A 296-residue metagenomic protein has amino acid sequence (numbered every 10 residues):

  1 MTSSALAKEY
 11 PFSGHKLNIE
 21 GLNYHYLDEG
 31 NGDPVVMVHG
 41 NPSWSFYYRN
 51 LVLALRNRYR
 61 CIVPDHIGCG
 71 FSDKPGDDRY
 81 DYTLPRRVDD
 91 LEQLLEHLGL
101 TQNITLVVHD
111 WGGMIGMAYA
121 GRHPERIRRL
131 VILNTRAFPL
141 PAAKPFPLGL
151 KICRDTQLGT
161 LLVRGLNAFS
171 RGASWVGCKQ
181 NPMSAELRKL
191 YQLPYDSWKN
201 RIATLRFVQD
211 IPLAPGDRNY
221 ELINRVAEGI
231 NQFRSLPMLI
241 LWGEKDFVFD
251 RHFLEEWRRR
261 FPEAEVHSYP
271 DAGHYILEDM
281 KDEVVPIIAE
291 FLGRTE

Functional and structural regions predicted by a protein language model:
T2-K16, Y24, Y47, I62 (+5 more regions): Flexible "cap/lid" subdomain of the alpha/beta-hydrolase fold that forms the substrate-access gate
S13, E20, G32: Exposed loop/turn and edge beta-strand positions of beta-sandwich/beta-sheet ligand-binding modules
E20-D28: A short loop-to-beta-strand scaffold at the N-terminal edge of the catalytic core in hydrolase folds
L27-K74: Conserved HGGG/HGGXW glycine-rich cap/lid loop of the alpha/beta-hydrolase fold
A272-K281, V285: Catalytic histidine-centered segment of alpha/beta-hydrolase-like enzymes
